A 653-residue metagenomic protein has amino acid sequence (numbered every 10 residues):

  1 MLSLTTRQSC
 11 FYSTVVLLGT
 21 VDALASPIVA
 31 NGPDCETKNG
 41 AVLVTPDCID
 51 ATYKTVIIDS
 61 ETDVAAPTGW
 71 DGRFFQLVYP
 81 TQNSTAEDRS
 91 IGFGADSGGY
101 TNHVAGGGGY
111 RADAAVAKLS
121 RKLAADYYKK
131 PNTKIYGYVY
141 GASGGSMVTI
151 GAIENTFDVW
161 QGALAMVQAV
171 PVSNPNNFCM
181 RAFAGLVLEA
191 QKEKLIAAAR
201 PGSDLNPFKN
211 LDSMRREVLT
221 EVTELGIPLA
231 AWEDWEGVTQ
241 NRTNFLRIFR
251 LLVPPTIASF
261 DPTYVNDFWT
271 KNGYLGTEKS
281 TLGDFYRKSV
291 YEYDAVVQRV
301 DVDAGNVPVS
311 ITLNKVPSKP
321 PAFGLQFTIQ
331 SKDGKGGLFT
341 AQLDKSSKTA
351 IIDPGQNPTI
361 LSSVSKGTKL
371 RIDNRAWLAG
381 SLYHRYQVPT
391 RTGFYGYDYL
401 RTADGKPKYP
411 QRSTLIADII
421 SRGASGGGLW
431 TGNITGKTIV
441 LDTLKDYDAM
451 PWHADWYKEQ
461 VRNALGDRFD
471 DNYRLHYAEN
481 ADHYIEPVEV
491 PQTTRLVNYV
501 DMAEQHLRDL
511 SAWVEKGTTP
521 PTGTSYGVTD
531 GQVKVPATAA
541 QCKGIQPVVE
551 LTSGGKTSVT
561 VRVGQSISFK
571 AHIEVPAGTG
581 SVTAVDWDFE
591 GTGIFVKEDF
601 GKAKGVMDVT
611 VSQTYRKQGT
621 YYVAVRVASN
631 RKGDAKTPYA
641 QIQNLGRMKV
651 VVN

Functional and structural regions predicted by a protein language model:
M1-A25: Fungal secretory targeting signals
L24-D586, T592-N653: C-terminal His-loop and adjacent cap/lid subdomain of alpha/beta-hydrolase
